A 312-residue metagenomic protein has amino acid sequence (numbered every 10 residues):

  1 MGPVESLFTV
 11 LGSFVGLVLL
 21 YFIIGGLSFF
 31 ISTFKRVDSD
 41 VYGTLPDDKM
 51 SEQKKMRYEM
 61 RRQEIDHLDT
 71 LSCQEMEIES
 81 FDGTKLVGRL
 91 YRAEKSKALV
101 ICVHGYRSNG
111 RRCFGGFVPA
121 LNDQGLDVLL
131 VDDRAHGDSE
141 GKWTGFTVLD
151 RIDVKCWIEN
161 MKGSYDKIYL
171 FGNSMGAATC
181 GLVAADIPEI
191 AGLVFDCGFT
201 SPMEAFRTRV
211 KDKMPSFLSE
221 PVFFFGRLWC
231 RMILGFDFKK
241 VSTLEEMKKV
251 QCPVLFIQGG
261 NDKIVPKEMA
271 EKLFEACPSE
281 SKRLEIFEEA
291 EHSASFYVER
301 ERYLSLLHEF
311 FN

Functional and structural regions predicted by a protein language model:
P3-V4, F14-E79: An N-terminal hydrophobic leader/cap segment in hydrolases
Y106-A120, D133: The serine-hydrolase catalytic nucleophile loop
G110, H136-K167: Catalytic nucleophile-loop/oxyanion-hole region of alpha/beta-hydrolase and closely related hydrolase-like folds
L121-E140: Conserved alpha/beta-hydrolase
L182-F236, E245: Hydrolase active-site cap/lid region
K249-Q251, F256-Q258, D262: Short beta-strand/loop motif that positions the catalytic acidic residue of the alpha/beta-hydrolase fold
K263-M269: Conserved alpha/beta-hydrolase "acid-adjacent" motif
A290-R300: Catalytic histidine-centered segment of alpha/beta-hydrolase-like enzymes
